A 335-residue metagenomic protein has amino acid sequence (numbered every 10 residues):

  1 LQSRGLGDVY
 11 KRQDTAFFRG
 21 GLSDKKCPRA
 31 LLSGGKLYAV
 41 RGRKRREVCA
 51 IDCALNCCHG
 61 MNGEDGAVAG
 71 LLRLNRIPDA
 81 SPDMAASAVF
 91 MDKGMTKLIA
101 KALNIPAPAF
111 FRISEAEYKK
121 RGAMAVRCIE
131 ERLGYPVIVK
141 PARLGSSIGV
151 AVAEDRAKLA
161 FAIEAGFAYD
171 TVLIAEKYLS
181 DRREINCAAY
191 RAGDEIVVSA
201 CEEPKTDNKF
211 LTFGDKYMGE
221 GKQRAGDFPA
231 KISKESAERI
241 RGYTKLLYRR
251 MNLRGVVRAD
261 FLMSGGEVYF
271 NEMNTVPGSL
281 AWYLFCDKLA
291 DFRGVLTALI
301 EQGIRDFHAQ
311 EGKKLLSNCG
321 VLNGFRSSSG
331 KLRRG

Functional and structural regions predicted by a protein language model:
L1-Y10: Single conserved hydrophobic/aromatic residue that forms the stacking wall/gate of nucleotide- or nucleobase-binding
K11-R73: N-terminal glycine-rich "phosphate-gripper" loop used for MgATP/nucleotide binding and carboxylate activation
K44-V48, V89-D181, R241: Active-site nucleotide/adenylate-binding loops and adjacent lid/helix of ATP-dependent enzymes
V48-M91, P106-E115: A short, GP-enriched loop/loop-strand-helix hinge that lies immediately N-terminal to, or at the N-terminal rim
H59-G60, S147, P204-D207, N274-C286: Glycine-rich phosphate/pyrophosphate-binding beta-alpha loops
E154-E235, G242, M263-Y269: Phosphate-binding site of ATP-dependent enzymes
K231-G335: ATP-dependent carboxylate activation and anion-phosphoryl transfer catalytic cores that bind Mg-ATP to form
